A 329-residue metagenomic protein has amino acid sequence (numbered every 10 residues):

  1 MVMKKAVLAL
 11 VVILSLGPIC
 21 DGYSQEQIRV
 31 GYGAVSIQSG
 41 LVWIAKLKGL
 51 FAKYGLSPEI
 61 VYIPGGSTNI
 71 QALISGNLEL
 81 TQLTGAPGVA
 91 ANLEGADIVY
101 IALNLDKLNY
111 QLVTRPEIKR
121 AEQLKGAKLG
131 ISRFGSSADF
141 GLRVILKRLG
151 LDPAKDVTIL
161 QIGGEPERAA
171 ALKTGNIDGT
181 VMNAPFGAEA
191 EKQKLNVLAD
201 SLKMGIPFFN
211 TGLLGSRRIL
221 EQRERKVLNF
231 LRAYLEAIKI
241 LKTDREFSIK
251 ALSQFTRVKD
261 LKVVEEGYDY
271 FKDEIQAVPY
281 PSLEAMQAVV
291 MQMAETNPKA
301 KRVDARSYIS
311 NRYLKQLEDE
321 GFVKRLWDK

Functional and structural regions predicted by a protein language model:
M1-A6: Positively charged n-region of N-terminal signal peptides that target proteins for export
A9-P18: Bacterial N-terminal signal peptides
S24-I162, P166-T174, D178-A184, N196-S201 (+1 more regions): Short, glycine-/small- and polar/acidic-enriched structural segments that line small-molecule recognition paths
W43, V89, R143, A188-E191 (+3 more regions): Predominant activation on well-ordered alpha-helical scaffold segments within soluble catalytic domains
E59, V157-L160, E266-F271, V303-K315: Short linear loop/turn motifs
A86-P87, P166-R257: Pocket-lining segment of extracytoplasmic ligand-binding domains
E221-V303: Secondary-structure end/capping motifs
A294-K329: Conserved C-terminal helix/tail region of periplasmic/extracytoplasmic solute-binding proteins
